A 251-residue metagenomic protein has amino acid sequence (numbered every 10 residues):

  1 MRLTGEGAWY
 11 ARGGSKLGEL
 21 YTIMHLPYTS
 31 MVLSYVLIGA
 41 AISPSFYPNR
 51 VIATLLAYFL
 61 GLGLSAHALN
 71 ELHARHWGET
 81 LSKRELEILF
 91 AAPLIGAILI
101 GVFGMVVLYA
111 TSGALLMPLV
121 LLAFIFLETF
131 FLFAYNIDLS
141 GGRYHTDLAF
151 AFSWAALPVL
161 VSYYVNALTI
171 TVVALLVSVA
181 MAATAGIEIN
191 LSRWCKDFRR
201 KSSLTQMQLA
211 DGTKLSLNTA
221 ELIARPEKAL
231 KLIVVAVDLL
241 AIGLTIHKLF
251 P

Functional and structural regions predicted by a protein language model:
M1-Y21: Short, Lys/Arg-rich, polar N-terminal cytosolic tail immediately upstream of the first transmembrane signal-anchor
G18-L37, R50-L56, L60-G63, H67-P118 (+1 more regions): Multi-pass membrane catalytic core of lipid/isoprenoid biosynthesis enzymes
L37-L56, L99-A123, P158-S178, T245-P251: Helix-coil boundary and interhelical linker segments in multi-pass alpha-helical membrane proteins
F59-A66, F126-N136, P158, S178-I189: Alpha-helical transmembrane segments and their membrane-interface exit regions
S65-T80, F130-Y144, I189-K196: C-terminal ends of transmembrane helices
R84-N166: Intramembrane alpha-helical segments
F150-D197: Functional transmembrane core segments of multi-pass inner-membrane proteins
A185-P251: C-terminal transmembrane helix-loop-helix hairpin of multi-pass membrane proteins
